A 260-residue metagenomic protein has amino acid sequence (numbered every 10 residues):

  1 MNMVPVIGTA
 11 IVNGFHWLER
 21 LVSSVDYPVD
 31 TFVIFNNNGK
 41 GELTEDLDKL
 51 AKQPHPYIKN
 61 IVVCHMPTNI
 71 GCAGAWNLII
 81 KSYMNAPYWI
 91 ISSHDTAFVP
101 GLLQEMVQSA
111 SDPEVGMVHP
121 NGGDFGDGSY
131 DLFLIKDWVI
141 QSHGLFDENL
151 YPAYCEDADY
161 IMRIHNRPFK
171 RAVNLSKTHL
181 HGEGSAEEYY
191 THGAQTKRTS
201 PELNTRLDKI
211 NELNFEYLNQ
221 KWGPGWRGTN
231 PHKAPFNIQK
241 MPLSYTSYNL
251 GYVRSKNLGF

Functional and structural regions predicted by a protein language model:
N13-Y27: Short, well-formed alpha-helical segments that are part of the catalytic scaffolds of diverse glycosyltransferases
D30-K40, C64-M66: Short beta-strand/loop segment that forms part of the nucleotide-sugar
F35-K49, T96-A97: A conserved acidic beta->alpha catalytic loop
M66-Y83: Glycine-rich, basic loop-to-helix element that forms the pyrophosphate-binding segment of sugar-nucleotide handling
A86-A97: Short beta-strand-to-loop acidic/aromatic patch adjacent to the donor-nucleotide binding site
T96-S129: Conserved donor NDP-sugar-binding/catalytic core segment of glycosyltransferases
I135-Y154, R163-F169, V173-N174: Aromatic-glycine-rich donor-binding/catalytic loop that engages nucleotide-sugar donors across glycosyltransferases
A158-F260: C-terminal catalytic/acceptor-binding lobe
